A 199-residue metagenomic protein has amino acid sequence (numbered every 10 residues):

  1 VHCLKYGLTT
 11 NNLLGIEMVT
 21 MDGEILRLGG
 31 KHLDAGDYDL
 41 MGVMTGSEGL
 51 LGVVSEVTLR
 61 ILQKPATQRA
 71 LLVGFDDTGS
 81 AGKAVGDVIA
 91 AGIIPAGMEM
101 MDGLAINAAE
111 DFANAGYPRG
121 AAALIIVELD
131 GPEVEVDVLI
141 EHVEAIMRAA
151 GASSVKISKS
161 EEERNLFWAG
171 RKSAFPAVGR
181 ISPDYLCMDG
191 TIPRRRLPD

Functional and structural regions predicted by a protein language model:
V1-E99: FAD-binding subdomain of flavoenzyme oxidoreductases
L59-Q63, R69-D199: C-terminal substrate-recognition/cap domain of FAD-linked oxidoreductases
